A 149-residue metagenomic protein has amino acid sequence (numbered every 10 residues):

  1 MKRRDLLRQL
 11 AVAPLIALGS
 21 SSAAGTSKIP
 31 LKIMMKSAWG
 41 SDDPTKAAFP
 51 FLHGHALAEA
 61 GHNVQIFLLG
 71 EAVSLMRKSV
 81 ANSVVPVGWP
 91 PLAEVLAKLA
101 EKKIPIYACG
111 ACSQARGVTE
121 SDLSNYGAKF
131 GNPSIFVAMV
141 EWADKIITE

Functional and structural regions predicted by a protein language model:
M1, S20-S37: C-terminal segment of N-terminal export signals and the immediately downstream linker at the start of the mature
D5-G25: N-terminal export signals
M35-A48, V80: Short, glycine-rich nucleotide/cofactor-binding loops
A47-A60: Histidine-anchored nucleotide/phosphate-binding helix
V64-G70, Y107-G110: Short internal beta-strands
V73-V85: N-terminal beta-loop-helix "entrance" segment that forms/cooperates in small-molecule cofactor or anionic ligand
V84-A108: A glycine-rich helix N-cap at a beta->alpha junction
L99-W142: Surface-exposed, polar helix/loop patches in the mature regions of secreted/periplasmic/lumenal proteins that form
